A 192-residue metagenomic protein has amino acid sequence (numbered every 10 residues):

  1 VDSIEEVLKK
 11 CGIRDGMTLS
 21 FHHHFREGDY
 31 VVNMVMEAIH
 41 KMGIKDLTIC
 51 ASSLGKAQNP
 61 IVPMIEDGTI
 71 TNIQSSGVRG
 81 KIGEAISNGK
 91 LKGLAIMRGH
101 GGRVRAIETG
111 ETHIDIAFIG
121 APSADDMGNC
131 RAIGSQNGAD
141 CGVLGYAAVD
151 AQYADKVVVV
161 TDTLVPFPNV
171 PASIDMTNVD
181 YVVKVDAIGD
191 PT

Functional and structural regions predicted by a protein language model:
V1-T192: Conserved alpha/beta enzyme-core scaffold
